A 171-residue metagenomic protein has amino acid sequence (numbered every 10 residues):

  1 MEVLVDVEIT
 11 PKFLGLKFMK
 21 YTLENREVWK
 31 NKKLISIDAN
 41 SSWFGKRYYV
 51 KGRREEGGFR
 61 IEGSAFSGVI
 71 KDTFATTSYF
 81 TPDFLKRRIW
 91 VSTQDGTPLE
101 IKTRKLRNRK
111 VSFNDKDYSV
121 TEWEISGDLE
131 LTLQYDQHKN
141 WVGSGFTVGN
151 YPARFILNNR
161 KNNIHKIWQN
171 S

Functional and structural regions predicted by a protein language model:
M1-E55, A75-S171: Acidic, serine/threonine-rich low-complexity disordered tracts
E56-A75: Acidic/charged, solvent-exposed loop-and-adjacent secondary-structure segments enriched in E/D, K/R, S/T, and G/P
